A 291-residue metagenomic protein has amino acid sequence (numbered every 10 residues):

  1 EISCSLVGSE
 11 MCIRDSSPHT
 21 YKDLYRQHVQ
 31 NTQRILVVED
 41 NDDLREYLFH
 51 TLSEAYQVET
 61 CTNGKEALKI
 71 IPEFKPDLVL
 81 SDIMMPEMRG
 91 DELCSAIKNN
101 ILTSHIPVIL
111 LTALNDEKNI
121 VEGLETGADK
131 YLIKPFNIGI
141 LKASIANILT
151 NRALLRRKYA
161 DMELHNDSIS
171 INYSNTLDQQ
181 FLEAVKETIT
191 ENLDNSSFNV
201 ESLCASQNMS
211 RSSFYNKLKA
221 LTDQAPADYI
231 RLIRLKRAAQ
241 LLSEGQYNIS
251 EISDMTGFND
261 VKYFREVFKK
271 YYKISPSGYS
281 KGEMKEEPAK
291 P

Functional and structural regions predicted by a protein language model:
E1-G8, I13-D15: Single conserved hydrophobic/aromatic residue that forms the stacking wall/gate of nucleotide- or nucleobase-binding
Y56-T62, I70: Short hydrophobic/Thr-rich beta-strand motif most characteristic of the beta2 strand and flanking loop of CheY-like
M85: Receiver (REC) domain active-site loop signature in two-component systems and cognate sites in sensor histidine kinases
F136-I145, R157: C-terminal output helix
V200-I230, S253-S275: Basic/polar phosphate-binding segments, predominantly the helix-turn-helix DNA-binding elements of transcriptional
A220-N259, K281-P291: Terminal helix-turn-helix DNA-binding modules in bacterial transcription factors
